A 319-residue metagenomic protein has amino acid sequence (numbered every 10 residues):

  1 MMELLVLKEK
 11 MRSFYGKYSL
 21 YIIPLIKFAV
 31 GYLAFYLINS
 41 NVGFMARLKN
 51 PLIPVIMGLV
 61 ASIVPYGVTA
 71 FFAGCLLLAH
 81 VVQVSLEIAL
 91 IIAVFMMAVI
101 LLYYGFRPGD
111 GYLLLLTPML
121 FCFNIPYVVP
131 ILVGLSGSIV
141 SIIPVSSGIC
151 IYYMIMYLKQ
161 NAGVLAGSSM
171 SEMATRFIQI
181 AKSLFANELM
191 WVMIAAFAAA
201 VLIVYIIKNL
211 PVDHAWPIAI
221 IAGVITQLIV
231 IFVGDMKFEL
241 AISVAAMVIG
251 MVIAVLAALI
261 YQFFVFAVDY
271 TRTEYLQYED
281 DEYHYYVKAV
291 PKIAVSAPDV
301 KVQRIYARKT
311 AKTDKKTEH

Functional and structural regions predicted by a protein language model:
M1-K17: Short, Lys/Arg-rich, polar N-terminal cytosolic tail immediately upstream of the first transmembrane signal-anchor
L20-C75, H80-V81: Hydrophobic transmembrane alpha-helices
A34-V42, V60, A79, L132 (+4 more regions): Alpha-helical membrane-inserting segments
I38, V42-L52, H80-V94, A186-A195: Structural signature of hydrophobic alpha-helical transmembrane segments
P51, L59, F72-S146: Membrane-interface helix-loop-helix junctions at boundaries between adjacent transmembrane segments
L120-F123, V129-L240, M247, M251: Generic multipass alpha-helical transmembrane bundles of integral membrane proteins
A162, N209-D213, L240-V244, L259-Q277: Juxtamembrane/interface segments at transmembrane-helix termini
A267-E318: Short, highly charged, low-complexity non-transmembrane loops/tails of multi-pass membrane proteins
